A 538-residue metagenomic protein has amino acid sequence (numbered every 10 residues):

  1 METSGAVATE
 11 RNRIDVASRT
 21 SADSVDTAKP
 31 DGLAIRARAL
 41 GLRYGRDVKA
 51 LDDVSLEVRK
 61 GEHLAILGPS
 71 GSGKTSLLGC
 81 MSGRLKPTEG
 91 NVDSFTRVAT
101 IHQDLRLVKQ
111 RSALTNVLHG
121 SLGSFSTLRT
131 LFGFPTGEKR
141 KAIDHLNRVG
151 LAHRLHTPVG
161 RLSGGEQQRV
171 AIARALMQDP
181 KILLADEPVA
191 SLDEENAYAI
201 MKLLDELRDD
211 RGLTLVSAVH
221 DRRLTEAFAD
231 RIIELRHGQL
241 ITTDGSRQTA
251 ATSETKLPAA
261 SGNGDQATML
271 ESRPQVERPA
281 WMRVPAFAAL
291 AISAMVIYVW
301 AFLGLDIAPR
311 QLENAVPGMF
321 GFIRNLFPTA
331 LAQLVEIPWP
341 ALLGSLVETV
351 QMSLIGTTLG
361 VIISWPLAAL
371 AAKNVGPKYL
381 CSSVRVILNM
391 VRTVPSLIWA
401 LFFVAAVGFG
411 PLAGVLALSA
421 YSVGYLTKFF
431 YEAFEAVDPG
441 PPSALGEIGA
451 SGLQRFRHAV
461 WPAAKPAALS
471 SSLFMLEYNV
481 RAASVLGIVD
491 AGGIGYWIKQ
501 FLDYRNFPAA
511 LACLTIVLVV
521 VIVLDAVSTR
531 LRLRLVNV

Functional and structural regions predicted by a protein language model:
S82: Helix-to-loop junction immediately C-terminal to a conserved catalytic motif
T157, Q178: Conserved signature/switch motifs of ABC ATPase nucleotide-binding domains
P158-L162, E166: Conserved ABC ATPase signature
L183-D186: Catalytic Walker B motif of ABC-type/P-loop ATPase nucleotide-binding domains
E194-N196: Helix N-cap at the start of a conserved alpha-helix in ABC-type nucleotide-binding domains
V219-H220: H-loop/switch region of ABC-family ATPase nucleotide-binding domains
G262-T358, L370, N374, K378 (+1 more regions): N-terminal, non-cleaved signal-anchor transmembrane helix
